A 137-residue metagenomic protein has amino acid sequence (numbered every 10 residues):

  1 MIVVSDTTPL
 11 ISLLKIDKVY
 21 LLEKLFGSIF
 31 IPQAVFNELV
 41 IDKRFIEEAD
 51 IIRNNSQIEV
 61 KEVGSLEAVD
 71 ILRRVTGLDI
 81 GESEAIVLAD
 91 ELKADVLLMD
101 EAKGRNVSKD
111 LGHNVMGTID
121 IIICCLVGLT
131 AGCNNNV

Functional and structural regions predicted by a protein language model:
M1-A94, A102-R105, K109-H113: Active-site-proximal, substrate-binding regions of enzyme catalytic domains and RNA-binding/basic surfaces
F45, R105-V137: Acidic, PIN/NYN-like endoribonuclease modules and their adjacent C-terminal/linker elements
M99: Short beta-strand and adjacent tight-turn residues that come in two discontinuous sequence segments and form the edges
